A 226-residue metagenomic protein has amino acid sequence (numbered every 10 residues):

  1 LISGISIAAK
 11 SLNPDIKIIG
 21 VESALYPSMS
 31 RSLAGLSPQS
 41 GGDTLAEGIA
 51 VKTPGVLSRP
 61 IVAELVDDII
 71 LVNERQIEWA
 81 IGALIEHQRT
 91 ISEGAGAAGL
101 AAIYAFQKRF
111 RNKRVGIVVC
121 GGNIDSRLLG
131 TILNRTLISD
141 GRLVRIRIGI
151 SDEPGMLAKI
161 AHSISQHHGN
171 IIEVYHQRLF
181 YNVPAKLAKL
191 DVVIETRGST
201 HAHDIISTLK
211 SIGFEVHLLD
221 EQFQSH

Functional and structural regions predicted by a protein language model:
L1-E64, Y104-S151, A161: Glycine-rich phosphate/pyrophosphate-binding loop at beta-loop-alpha junctions
I2-S3, L100, A202: Short, well-ordered alpha-helical microsegments
I7, G55-K113: Active-site-adjacent helical/loop segments in soluble small-molecule enzymes
G20-E22, L71-N73, S92-E93, I172-F180 (+1 more regions): Beta-strand->loop->alpha-helix junctions that form or flank phosphate-binding loops in nucleotide-handling enzymes
E78, A97-A98, I117-N123, Q224-H226: A short, charged, Gly/Pro-tolerant segment at domain boundaries
S126-H226: A conserved regulatory-domain signal marking ACT and ACT-like small-molecule sensing domains and adjacent regulatory
